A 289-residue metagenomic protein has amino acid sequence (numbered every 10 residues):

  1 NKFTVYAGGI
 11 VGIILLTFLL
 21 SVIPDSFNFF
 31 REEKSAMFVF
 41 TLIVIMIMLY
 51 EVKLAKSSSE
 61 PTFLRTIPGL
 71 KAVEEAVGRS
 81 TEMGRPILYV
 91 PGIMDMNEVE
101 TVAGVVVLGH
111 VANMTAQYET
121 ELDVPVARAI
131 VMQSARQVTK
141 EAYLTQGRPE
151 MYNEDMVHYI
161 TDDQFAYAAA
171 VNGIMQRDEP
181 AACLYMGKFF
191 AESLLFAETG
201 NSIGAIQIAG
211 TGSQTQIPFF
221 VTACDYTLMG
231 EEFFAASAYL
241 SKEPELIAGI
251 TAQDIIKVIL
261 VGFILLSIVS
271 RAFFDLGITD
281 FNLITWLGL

Functional and structural regions predicted by a protein language model:
T4-T62, T66-I67, R271-L276: Hydrophobic alpha-helical transmembrane segments of small proteolipidic membrane proteins, enriched in energy-coupled
V52-E60, P149-E154, Q216-P218: Gly-rich Lys/Arg/Thr-decorated short loops/hinges at beta-loop-alpha junctions or inter-strand turns that position
F63-E82, P86: Membrane-cytosol interface motif
G92-V105, R128-M132, M186-S193: Gly/Ser/Thr-rich loops at beta-strand to alpha-helix junctions that form or flank small-molecule/cofactor-binding
T101-E119: Histidine-anchored nucleotide/phosphate-binding helix
M114-A116, T120-A168: Long, charge-dense
I160-D225: Long, charge-patterned amphipathic alpha-helical coiled-coil/hairpin "stalk" segments used as oligomerization
T215, V221-L289: C-terminal functional extensions of proteins
